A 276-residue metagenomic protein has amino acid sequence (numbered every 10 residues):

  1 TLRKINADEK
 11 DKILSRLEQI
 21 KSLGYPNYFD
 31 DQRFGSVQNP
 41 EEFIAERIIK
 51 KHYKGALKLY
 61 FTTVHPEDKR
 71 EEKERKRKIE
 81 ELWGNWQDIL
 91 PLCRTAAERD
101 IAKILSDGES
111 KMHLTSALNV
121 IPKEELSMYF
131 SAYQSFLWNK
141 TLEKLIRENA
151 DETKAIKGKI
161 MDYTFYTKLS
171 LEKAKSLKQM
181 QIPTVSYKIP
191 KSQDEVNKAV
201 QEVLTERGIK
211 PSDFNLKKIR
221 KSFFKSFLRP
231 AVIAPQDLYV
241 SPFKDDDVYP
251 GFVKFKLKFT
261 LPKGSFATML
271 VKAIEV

Functional and structural regions predicted by a protein language model:
T1-K258, P262, K272: Extended, charged/glycine-rich binding lobes that contact polyanionic ligands
F266: Conserved tryptophan-centered aromatic signature that marks the ligand-binding surface of SH3 and related Trp-rich
M269: Classical protein tyrosine phosphatase
